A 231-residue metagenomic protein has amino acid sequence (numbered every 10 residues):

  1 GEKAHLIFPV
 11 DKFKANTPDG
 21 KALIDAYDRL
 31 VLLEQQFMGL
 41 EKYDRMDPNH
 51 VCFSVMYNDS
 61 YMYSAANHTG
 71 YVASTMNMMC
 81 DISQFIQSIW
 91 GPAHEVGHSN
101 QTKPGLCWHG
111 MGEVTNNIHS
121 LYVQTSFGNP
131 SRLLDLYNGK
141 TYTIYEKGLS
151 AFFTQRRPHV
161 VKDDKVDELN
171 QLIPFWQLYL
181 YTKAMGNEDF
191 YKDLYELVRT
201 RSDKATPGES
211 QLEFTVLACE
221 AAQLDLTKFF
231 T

Functional and structural regions predicted by a protein language model:
E2-Y181: Catalytic cores of extracellular degradative/oxidative enzymes
T143-T231: Active-site-proximal alpha-helical
